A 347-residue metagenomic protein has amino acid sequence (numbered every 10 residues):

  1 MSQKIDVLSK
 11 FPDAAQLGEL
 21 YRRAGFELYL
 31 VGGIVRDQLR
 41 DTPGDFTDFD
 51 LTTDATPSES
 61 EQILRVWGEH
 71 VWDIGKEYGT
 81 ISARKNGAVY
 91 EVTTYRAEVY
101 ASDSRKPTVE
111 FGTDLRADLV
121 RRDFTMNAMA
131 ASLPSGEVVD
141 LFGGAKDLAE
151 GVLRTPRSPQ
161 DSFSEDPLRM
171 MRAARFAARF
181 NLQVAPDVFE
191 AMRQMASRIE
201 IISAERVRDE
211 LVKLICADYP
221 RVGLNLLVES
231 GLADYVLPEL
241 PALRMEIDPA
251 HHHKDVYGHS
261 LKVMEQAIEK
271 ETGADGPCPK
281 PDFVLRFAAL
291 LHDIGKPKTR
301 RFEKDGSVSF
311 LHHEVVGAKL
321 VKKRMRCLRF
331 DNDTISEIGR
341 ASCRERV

Functional and structural regions predicted by a protein language model:
M1-R344: Catalytic cores of the polymerase beta-like nucleotidyltransferase superfamily and closely associated nucleotide
